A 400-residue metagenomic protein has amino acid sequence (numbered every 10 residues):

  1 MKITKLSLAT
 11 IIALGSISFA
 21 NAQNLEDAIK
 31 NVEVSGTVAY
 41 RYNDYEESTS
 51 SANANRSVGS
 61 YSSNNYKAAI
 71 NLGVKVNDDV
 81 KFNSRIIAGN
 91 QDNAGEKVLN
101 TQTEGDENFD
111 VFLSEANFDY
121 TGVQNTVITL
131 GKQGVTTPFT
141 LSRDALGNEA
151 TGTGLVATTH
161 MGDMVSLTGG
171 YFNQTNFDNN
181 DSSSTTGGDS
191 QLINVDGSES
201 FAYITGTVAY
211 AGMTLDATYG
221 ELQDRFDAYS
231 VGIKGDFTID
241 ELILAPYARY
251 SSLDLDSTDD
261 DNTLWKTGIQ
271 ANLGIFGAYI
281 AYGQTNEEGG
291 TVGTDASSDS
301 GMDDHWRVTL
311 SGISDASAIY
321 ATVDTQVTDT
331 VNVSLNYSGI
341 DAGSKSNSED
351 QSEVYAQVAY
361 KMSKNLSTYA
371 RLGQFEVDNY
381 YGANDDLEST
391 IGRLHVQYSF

Functional and structural regions predicted by a protein language model:
K2-V135, L155-G162, V208-A209, K234-L242 (+5 more regions): Beta-barrel outer-membrane channel/assembly domains of diderm bacteria
Y45-E47, K81, N93, F139 (+10 more regions): Intrinsically disordered, low-complexity acidic/polar segments
S50, G95-S114, V123-Q223, T291-S314 (+1 more regions): Surface-exposed coil loops of outer-membrane beta-barrel proteins
S62, S142-E149, Q174-F177, D196-S200 (+6 more regions): Solvent-exposed loop/turn segments connecting transmembrane beta-strands in outer-membrane beta-barrel proteins
I87-A88, N173, Q284: A short, sequence-level motif marking secondary-structure junctions
A209-A211, S230-G343: Detector for outer-membrane/organellar transmembrane beta-barrel domains, recognizing the amphipathic beta-strand
